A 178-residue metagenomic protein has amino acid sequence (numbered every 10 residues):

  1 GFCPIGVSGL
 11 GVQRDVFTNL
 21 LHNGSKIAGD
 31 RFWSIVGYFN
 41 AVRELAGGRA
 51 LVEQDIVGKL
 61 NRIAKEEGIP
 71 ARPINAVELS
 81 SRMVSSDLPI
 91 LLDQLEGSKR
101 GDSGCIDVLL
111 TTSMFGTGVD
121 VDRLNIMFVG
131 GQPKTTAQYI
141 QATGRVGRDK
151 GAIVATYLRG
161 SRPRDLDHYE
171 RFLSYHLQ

Functional and structural regions predicted by a protein language model:
G1-D55, S161: Conserved interdomain linker/interface between the two RecA-like ATPase lobes of SF2 helicase motors
G1-I5, G131-K134, Q138-Q141: Conserved P-loop NTPase motor core
G1-S8, Q13-N19, E66-L109, G118-V121 (+1 more regions): Conserved motor-coupling elements within RecA-like helicase/translocase cores
G24-A28, V57-I63, E67-I69, S98-G104 (+3 more regions): Secondary-structure transition/capping motifs at alpha-helix termini and the adjoining loop/turn into the next element
E44-N75: Conserved helicase motor "Helicase C" RecA-like lobe of SF1/SF2 P-loop NTPases
L45-G47, S86-L88, G118-D120, T136-Q138 (+2 more regions): Switch/connector loops and helix/strand junctions flanking conserved nucleotide-binding motifs in nucleotide-processing
G104-C105, Q138-L177: Conserved segment of the helicase C-terminal RecA-like domain
F115-G131, A152-T156: A short beta-strand element within the Helicase C-terminal
